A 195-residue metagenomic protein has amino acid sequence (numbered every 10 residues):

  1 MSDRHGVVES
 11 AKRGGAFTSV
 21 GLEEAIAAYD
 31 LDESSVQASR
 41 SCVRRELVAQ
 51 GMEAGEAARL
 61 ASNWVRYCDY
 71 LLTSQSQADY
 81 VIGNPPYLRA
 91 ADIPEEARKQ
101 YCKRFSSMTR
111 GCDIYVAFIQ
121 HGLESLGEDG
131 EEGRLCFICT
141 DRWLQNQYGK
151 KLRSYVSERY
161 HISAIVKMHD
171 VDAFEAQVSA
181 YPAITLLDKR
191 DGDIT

Functional and structural regions predicted by a protein language model:
M1-G21: Conserved SAM-binding loop of SAM-dependent methyltransferases across substrates and taxa, primarily the Class I
A11, V43, L47: Conserved hydrophobic residues forming the short capping helix/wall of the S-adenosyl-L-methionine
G15-F17, G51-A57: Short helix-coil transition/hinge motifs at the ends and kinks of transmembrane helices, capturing the brief
V20, R59, V178-S179: A short, structural micro-pattern
E24-A27: Short beta-strand element of Class I
D30-Q37, L47-Q50, Y67-T195: Signature of N6-adenine DNA methyltransferases within the class I
G55-Y70: Conserved SAM-binding strand-loop segment of SAM-dependent methyltransferases
